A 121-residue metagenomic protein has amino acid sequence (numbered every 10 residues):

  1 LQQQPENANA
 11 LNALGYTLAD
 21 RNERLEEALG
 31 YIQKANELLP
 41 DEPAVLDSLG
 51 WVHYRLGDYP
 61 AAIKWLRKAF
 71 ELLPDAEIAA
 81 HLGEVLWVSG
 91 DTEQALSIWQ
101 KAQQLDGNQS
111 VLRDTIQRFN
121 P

Functional and structural regions predicted by a protein language model:
Q3-Q4, E37-L38, E71-L72, L105: Structural marker of alpha-solenoid helical repeat scaffolds
N7, E42, D75-A76, Q109: Residue-level recognition of tetratricopeptide repeat
A8-T17: Amphipathic alpha-helical repeat scaffolds of TPR domains
A10, V45, I78-A79, L112: TPR alpha-solenoid repeat register
Y16-T17, W51, E84, R118: Residue-level recognition of tetratricopeptide repeat
A19-D20, Y54, W87, P121: Specific register positions within alpha-helical solenoid repeats of the TPR/Sel1-like families, i.e., one
R21-K34, L56-K68, S89-K101: Structural signature of tandem alpha-helical TPR/SEL1-like repeats, specifically the intra-repeat loop/turn
